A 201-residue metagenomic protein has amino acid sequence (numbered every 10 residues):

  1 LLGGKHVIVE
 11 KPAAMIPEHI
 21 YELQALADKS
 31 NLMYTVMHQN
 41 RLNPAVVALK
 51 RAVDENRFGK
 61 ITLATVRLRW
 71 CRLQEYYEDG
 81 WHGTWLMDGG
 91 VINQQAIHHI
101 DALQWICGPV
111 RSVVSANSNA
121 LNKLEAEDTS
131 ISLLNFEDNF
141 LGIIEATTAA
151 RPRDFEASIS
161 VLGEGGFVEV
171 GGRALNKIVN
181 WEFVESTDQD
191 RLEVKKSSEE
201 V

Functional and structural regions predicted by a protein language model:
L1-R41, N56: Beta-strand-loop-alpha-helix segment that lines the small-molecule cofactor/substrate pocket of alpha/beta enzymes
G3, K29-S30, M87, P109 (+1 more regions): Structured helix-beta-strand junction loops
I8, M33-T35, T65, V114 (+2 more regions): Structural detector of well-ordered beta-strand residues that form the stable sheet scaffold of enzyme domains
Y21, A48, Q74-G80, E125-E127 (+3 more regions): Short aromatic-enriched loop/helix-cap "lid" or pocket-rim segments at secondary-structure transitions that line
N40-K123: Predominantly a Rossmann-like dinucleotide-binding segment in NAD(P)-dependent oxidoreductases
I100-N176: Contiguous beta-strand/loop segments that form the cofactor/metal-binding neighborhood of enzyme cores
L134-D138, N180-D188: Short acidic, glycine-rich loop/turn motifs
D190-V201: C-terminal helical cap and adjacent loop that interface with cofactors, partners, or active-site loops
